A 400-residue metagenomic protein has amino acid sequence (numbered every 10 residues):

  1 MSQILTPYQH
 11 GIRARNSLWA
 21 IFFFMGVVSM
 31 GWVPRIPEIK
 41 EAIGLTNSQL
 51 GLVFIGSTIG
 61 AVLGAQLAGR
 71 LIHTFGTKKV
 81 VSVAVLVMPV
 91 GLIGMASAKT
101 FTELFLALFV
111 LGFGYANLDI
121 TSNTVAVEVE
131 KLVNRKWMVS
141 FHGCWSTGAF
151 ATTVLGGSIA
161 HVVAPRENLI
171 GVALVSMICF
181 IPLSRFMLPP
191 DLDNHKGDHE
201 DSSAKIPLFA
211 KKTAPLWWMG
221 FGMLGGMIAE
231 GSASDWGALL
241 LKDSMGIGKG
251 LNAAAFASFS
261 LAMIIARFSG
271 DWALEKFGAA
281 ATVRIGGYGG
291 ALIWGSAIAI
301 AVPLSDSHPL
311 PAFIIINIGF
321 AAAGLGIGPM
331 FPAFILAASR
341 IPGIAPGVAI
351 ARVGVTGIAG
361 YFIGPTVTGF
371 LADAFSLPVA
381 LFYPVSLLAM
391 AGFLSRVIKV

Functional and structural regions predicted by a protein language model:
P34-S48, D235-L251: Short amphipathic helix-loop junctions that connect adjacent transmembrane helices in Major Facilitator Superfamily/SLC
I39-K40, L71-I72, S158-V163, L241-K242 (+3 more regions): Interfacial helix-cap and linker-helix signal at transmembrane-aqueous boundaries of multi-pass secondary transporters
G44, G76, S97-T102, G246 (+3 more regions): Helix-breaking motifs and short loop linkers at transmembrane-helix boundaries and internal kinks in secondary membrane
L63-T102: Conserved MFS/SLC helix-loop-helix module at the cytosolic interface between two early adjacent transmembrane helices
G64-T77, A160, A266-A279, S305 (+1 more regions): Helix-to-loop junctions at the C-terminal end of transmembrane segments in multipass secondary transporters
N117-K131, G328-P342: Intracellular juxtamembrane helix-capping segments at the cytosolic ends of symmetry-related transmembrane helices
E167-R185, V379-V397: Symmetry-related core transmembrane helices of the 12-TM Major Facilitator Superfamily/SLC fold
A280-F334: C-terminal transmembrane helical hairpin of 12-TM major facilitator-type secondary transporters
